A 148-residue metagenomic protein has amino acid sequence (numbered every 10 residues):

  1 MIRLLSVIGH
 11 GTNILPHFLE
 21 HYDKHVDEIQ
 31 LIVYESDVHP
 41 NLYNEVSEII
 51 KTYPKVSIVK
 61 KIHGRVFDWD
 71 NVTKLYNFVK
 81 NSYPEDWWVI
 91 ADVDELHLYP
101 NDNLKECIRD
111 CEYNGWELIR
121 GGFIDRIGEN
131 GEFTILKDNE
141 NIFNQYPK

Functional and structural regions predicted by a protein language model:
M1-E20: N-proximal low-complexity "stem/linker" segments adjacent to membrane-targeting elements
H17-L19, S36-P40: Structured catalytic core of nucleotide-sugar glycosyltransferases
E20-I29: Short, acidic, metal-binding catalytic loop of nucleotide-sugar glycosyltransferases
V26, P84-E85, Y113-W116: Short, high-confidence coil segments that cap the C-terminus of an alpha-helix and link into the following beta-strand
I29-E35: Short internal beta-strands
L31, W88-D92, L98, E117-G122: A structural signal for short, well-ordered beta-strand segments and their strand-loop junctions that often border
V38-A91, L98-Y99: Active-site-proximal specificity loops/subdomain of glycosyltransferases
D68-K74, Y99-K148: Catalytic-site signature of metal-activated, phosphate-bearing donor transferases, centered on the GT-A/GT-A-like
